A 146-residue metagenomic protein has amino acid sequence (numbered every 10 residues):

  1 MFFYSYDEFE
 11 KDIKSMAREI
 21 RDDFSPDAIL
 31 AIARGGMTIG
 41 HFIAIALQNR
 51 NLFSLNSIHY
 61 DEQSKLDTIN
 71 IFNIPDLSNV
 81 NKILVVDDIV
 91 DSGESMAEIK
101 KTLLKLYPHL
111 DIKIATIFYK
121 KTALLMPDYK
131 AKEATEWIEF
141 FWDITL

Functional and structural regions predicted by a protein language model:
M1-L146: PRPP-associated nucleotide enzymes
